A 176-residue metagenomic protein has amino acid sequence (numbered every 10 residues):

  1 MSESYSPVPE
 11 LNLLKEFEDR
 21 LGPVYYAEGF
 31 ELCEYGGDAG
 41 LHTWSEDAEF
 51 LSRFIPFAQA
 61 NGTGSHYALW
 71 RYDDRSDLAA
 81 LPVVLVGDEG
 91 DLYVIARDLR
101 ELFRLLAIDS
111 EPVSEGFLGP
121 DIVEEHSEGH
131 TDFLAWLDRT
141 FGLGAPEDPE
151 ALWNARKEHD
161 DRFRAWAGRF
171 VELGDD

Functional and structural regions predicted by a protein language model:
M1-A79, L134, D138-D176: A surface-exposed partner-binding patch
L11, A96-L99, H130: Alpha-helix initiation and N-capping motif
L81-D121: Compact, glycine/acidic-enriched structural inserts
E111-A151: An amphipathic alpha-helical core segment
